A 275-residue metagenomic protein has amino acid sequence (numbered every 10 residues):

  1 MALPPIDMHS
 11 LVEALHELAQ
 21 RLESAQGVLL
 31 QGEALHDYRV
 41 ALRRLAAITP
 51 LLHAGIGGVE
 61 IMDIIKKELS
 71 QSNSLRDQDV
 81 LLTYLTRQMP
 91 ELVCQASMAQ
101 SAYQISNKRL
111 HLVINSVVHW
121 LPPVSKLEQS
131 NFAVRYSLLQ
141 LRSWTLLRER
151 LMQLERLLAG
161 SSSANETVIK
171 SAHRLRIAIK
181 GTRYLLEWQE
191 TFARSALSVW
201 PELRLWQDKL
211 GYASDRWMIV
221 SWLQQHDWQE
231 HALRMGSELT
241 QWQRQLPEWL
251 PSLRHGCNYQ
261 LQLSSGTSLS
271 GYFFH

Functional and structural regions predicted by a protein language model:
M1-H275: Function-determining surface determinants
